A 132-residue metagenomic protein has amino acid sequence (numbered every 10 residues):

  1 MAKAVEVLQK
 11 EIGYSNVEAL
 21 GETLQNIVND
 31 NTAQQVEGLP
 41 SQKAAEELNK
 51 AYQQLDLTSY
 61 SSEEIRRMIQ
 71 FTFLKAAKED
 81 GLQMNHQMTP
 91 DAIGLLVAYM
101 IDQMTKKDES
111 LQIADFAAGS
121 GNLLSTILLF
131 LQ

Functional and structural regions predicted by a protein language model:
M1-G81: A short N-terminal interaction module
E11, S15, D30-N31, Q87 (+3 more regions): Functionally constrained cores in energy, signaling, and assembly domains
L82-A98: Conserved SAM-binding loop and adjacent beta-strand
I93-Q132: Conserved S-adenosyl-L-methionine
